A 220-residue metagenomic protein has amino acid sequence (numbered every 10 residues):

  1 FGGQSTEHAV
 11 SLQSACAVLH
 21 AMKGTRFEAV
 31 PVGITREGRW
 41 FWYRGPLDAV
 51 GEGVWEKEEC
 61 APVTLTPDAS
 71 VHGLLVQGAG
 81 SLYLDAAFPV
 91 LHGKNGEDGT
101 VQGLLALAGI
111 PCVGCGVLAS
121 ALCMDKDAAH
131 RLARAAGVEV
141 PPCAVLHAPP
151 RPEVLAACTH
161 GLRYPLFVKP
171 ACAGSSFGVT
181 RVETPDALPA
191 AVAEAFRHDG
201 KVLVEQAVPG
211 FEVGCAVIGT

Functional and structural regions predicted by a protein language model:
F1-L118, L122-A128, L132-A135, H147-A157: ATP-binding N-terminal substructure of ATP-dependent carboxylate-amine bond-forming enzymes
R36-G38, P150, C172-G174, V208-F211 (+1 more regions): Glycine-rich beta-alpha junction loops
L82, V138, L162: Structured loop/turn residues at beta-strand edges in well-structured enzyme cores
L132-V140, E194: Basic phosphate/pyrophosphate-binding loop/patch that engages nucleotide-derived ligands
A133-R134, T159-V179, G200-P209, V213: ATP-grasp fold ATP-binding core
E139-L146, K169: Phosphate/pyrophosphate-binding betaalpha-module
A144-A148, T180-T184: Short acidic-hydrophobic, aromatic-tinged amphipathic segments that line or gate anion-handling sites
E183-T220: Phosphate-binding site of ATP-dependent enzymes
